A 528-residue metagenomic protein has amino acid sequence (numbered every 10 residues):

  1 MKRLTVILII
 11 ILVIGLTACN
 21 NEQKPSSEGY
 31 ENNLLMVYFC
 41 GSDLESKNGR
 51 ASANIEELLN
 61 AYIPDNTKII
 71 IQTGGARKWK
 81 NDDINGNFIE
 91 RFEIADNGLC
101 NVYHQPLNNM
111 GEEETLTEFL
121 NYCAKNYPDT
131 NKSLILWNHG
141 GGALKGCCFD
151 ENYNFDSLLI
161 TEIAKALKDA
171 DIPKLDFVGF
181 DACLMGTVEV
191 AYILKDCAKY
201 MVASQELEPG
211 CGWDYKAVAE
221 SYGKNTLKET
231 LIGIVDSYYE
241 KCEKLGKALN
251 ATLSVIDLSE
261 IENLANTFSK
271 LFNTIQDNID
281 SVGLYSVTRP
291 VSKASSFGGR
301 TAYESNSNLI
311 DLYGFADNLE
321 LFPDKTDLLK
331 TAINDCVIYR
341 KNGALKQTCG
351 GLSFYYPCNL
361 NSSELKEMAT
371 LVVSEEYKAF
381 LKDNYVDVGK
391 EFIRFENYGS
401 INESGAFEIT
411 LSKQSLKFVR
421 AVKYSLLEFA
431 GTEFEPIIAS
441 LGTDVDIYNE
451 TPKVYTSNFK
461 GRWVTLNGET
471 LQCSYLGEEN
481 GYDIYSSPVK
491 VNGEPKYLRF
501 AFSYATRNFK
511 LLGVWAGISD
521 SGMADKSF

Functional and structural regions predicted by a protein language model:
K2-I9: Sec-dependent signal peptide recognition, specifically the positively charged N-region followed immediately by
G15-A18: C-terminal motif of bacterial Sec signal peptides marking the signal peptidase cleavage site
E22-P128: N-terminal extension/subdomain marker
S26-E28, G142-A143, C147-F528: Terminal, contiguous helix-loop blocks that mediate binding/assembly
L34-F39, K68-T73, K132-L136, D176-F180 (+2 more regions): Structural recognition of the beta-strand scaffold that forms the well-ordered cores of secreted hydrolase catalytic
G41-S42, T73-K78, H139-G140, A182-L184 (+1 more regions): Short beta-alpha junction loops
C123-A143: Active-site groove signature of glycoside hydrolases
